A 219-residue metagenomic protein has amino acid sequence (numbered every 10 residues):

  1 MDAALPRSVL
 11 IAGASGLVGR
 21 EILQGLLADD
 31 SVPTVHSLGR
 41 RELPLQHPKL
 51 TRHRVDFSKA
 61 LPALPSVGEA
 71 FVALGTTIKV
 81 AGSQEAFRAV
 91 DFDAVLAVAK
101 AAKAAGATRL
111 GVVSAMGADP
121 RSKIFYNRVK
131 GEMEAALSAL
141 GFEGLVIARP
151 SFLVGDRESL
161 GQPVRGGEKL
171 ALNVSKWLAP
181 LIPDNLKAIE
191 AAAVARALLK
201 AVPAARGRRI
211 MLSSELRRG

Functional and structural regions predicted by a protein language model:
D2, V9, P44, L50-A97 (+2 more regions): NAD(P)H-binding glycine-rich loop region in Rossmannoid oxidoreductase-like domains and their noncatalytic homologs
A3-D29: N-terminal Rossmann NAD(P)H-binding glycine-rich loop of SDR-like oxidoreductase domains
A12, A81-Q84, A89-A139, E143-A148: Conserved Rossmann-fold NAD(P)-dependent oxidoreductase catalytic core, especially the SDR/UDP-sugar
E21-I22, H47, A81-G82, R121-K123 (+1 more regions): Short glycine-/acidic-enriched loop or helix-start segments at secondary-structure transitions that form or flank
D29-D30, H47: Acidic-histidine catalytic/liganding microenvironments
D30-P33, P120-G219: Oxidoreductase cofactor-interface core, primarily capturing Rossmann-like NAD(P)-dependent enzymes
H36-P44: Short, polar loop motifs at secondary-structure junctions
